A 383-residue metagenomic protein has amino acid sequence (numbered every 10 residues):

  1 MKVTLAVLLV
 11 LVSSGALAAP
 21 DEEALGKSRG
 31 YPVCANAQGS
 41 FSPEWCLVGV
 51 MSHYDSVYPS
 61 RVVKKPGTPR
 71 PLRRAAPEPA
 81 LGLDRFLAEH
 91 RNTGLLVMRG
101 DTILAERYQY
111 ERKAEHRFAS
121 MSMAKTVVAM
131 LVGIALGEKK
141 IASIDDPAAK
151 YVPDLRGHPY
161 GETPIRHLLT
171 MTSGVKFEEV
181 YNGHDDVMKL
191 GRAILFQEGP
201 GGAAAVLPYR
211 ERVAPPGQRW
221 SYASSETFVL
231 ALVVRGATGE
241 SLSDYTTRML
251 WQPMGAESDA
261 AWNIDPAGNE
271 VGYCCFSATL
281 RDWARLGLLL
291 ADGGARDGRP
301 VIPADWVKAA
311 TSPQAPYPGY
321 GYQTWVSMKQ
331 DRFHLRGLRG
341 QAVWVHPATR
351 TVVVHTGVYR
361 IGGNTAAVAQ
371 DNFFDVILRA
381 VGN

Functional and structural regions predicted by a protein language model:
A6-S14: Bacterial N-terminal signal peptides
A16-K113, I141, T170, G174 (+1 more regions): N-terminal leader/targeting segments and the immediately adjacent pre-domain N-terminus
D101, A119-I144, L168, L230-V234 (+2 more regions): Active-site SXXK
T102-R107, A149-K150, H184-P216, E240-D259: Short, charged, amphipathic alpha-helices and their helix-cap/turn boundaries
Q109-K113, R117, Y359-I361: A short acidic/small-residue loop/turn micro-motif
A119, E138-E178, Y209, G236-C274 (+1 more regions): Active-site helix/loop module of the DD-peptidase/beta-lactamase fold, centered on the serine-lysine SxxK catalytic
E226-V233, G272-A295, Q341-G357: Active-site-proximal alpha-helical segments within enzyme catalytic domains
E257-A260, W306-V352: Active-site Gly/Thr loop motif
